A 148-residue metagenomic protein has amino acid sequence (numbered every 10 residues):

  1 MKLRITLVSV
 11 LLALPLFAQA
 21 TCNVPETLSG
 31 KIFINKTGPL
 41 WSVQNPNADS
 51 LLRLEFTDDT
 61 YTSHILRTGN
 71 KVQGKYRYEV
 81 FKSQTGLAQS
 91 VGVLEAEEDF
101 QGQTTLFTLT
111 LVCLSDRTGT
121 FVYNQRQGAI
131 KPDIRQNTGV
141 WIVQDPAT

Functional and structural regions predicted by a protein language model:
M1-L7: Bacterial N-terminal signal peptides that target proteins for export
L11-A18: Hydrophobic h-region of N-terminal signal peptides that target proteins for export in Gram-negative bacteria
T21-A48: Tryptophan-anchored aromatic micro-motifs
T27-I34, T57-T62, T85-A96, T118-T120: Short, hydrophobic/aromatic-rich segments at coil-to-beta transitions
P39-D49, E98-T108, Q127-R135: Short, surface-exposed beta-strand/loop "edge" segments at domain boundaries and coil↔beta transitions
V43-Q84, G119-A129: N-terminal glycine/threonine-rich, aromatic-flanked beta-hairpin/loop signature
T62-L114: Contiguous, well-ordered beta-strand patches that form the walls/edges of small beta-barrel/beta-sandwich domains
P132-T148: C-terminal partner/receptor-binding element of secreted or periplasmic proteins
